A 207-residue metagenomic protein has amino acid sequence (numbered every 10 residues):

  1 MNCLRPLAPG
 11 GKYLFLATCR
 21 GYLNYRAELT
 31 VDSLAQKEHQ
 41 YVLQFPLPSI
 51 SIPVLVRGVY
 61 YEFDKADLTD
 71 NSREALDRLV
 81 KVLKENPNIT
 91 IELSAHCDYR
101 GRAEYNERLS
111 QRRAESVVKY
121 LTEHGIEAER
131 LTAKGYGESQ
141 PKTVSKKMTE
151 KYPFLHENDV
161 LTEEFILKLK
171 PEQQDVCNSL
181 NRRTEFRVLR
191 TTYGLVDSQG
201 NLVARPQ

Functional and structural regions predicted by a protein language model:
M1-T90, E129, K151, Q174-S179 (+1 more regions): Periplasmic peptidoglycan-binding/tethering modules of Gram-negative envelope proteins
L93: Conserved phosphate/oxyanion-binding catalytic-loop motifs
H96-Q207: Periplasmic OmpA-like peptidoglycan-binding domain that tethers envelope proteins to the cell wall
